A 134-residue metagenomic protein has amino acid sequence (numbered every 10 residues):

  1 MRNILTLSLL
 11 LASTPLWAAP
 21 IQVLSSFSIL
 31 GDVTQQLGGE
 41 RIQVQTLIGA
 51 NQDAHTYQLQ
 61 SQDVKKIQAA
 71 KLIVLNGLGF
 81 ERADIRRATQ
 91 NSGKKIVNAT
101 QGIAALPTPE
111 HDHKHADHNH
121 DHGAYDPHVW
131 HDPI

Functional and structural regions predicted by a protein language model:
M1-I4: Positively charged n-region of N-terminal signal peptides that target proteins for export
T6-S8: Sec-dependent N-terminal signal peptides
L10-L11, I96: Compositionally biased, intrinsically disordered low-complexity regions
S13-A18: N-terminal signal peptide c-region/cleavage motif recognized by signal peptidases
A19-I134: Extracytoplasmic metal-acquisition and chelation regions
